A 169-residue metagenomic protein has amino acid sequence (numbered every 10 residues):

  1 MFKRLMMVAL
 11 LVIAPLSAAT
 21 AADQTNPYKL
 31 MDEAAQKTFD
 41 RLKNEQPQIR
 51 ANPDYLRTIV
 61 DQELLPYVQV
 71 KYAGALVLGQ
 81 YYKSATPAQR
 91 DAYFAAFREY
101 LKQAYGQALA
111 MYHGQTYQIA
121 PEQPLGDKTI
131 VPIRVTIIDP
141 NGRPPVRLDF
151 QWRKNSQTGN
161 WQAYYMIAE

Functional and structural regions predicted by a protein language model:
M1-M7: Bacterial N-terminal signal peptides that target proteins for export
V8-P15: Bacterial N-terminal signal peptides
L16-D23: Sec/Tat signal peptide C-region and signal peptidase I cleavage site
Q24-Y105: Early exported N-terminus immediately downstream of N-terminal targeting peptides
K43, G106-A110, M166: Charged/polar positions within long, soluble alpha-helices
Y82, E99-Y100, P124, I138-P140 (+1 more regions): Solvent-exposed loop/turn segments at secondary-structure junctions within structured extracellular/periplasmic domains
Q103-V146: Surface-exposed, charged secondary-structure patches
P145-E169: Short beta-strand edge/turn micro-motifs at domain boundaries
